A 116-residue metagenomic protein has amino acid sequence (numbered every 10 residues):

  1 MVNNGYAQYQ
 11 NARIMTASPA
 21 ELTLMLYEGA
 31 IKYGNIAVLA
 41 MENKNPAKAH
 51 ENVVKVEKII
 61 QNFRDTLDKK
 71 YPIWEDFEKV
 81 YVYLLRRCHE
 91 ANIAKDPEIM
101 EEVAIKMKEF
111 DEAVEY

Functional and structural regions predicted by a protein language model:
M1-I36, A40-Q61, D65-Y116: N-terminal intrinsically disordered, cationic/polar leader segments that include organellar targeting peptides
